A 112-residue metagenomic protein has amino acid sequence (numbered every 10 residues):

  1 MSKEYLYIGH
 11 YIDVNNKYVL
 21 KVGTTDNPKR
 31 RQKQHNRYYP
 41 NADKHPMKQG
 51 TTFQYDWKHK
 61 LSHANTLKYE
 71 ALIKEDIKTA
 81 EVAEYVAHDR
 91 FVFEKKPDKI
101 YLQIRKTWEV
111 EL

Functional and structural regions predicted by a protein language model:
M1-L112: Non-catalytic accessory segments flanking enzymatic or RNA/DNA-binding domains
